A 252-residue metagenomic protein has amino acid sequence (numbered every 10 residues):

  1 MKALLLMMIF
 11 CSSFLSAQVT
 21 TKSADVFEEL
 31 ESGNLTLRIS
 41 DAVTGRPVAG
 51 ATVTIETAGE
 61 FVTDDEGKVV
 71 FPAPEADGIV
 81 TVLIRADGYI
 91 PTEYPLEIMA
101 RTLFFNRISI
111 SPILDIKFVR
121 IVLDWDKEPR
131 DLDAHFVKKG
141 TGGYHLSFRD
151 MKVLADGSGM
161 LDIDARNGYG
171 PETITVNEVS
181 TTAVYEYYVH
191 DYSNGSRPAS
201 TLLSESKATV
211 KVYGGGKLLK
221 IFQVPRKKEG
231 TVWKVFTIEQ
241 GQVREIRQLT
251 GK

Functional and structural regions predicted by a protein language model:
Q18-N34, L103-K117, D124-K127: Beta-strand-rich domain onsets/edges
G33-L35, V43-T57, R130-D133: Short, ordered, surface-exposed loop/turn motifs in non-cytosolic proteins
P47, A58-V70, R166: Short, acidic Ser/Thr/Gly-rich low-complexity loop/linker segments typical of extracellular and cell-surface proteins
T63-A73, I108, Y187: Glycine-centered loop-to-beta-strand initiation motif
V69-F71, T92, F104-N106, E172-I174 (+1 more regions): Short strand-edge motifs at loop-to-beta-strand transitions and within beta-strands of extracellular beta-rich domains
D77-G88, Y185-D191: A short, solvent-exposed beta-strand micro-motif common in secreted/extracellular proteins
T81-E97, R101: A short, solvent-exposed loop/turn motif at the edges and junctions of modular extracellular/periplasmic domains
P112-K252: Intrinsic-disorder/low-complexity signal
